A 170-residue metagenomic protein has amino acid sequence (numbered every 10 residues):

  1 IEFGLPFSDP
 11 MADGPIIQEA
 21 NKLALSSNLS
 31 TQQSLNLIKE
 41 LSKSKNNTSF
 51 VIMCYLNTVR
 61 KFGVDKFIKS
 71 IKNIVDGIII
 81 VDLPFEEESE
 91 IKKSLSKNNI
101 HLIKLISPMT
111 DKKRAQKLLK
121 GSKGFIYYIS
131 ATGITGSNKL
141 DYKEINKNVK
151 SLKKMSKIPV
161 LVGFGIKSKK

Functional and structural regions predicted by a protein language model:
I1-F3, F50-C54, I78-I80, L102-I106 (+2 more regions): Hydrophobic faces of well-ordered beta-strands that scaffold small-molecule active sites in alpha/beta enzyme cores
I1-G4, I71, L118: Conserved, mostly hydrophobic/aromatic
F7-I17, S26-K39, V59-K66, I80-K97 (+3 more regions): Active-site-adjacent beta->alpha loops and helix N-cap segments on the catalytic face of soluble alpha/beta enzymes
G14-Q18, N46-F50, F125-S130: Short, basic/glycine-rich phosphate-binding loops at helix/coil junctions that contact nucleotide phosphates
E19-L29, T48, I158: Acidic/glycine-enriched edge-of-secondary-structure segments
N36-F50, I74, L152-I158: A structural motif corresponding to the C-terminal end of an alpha-helix and its immediate exit/capping segment
K45-V81: Hydrophobic alpha-helical segments and helix pairs
I71-G77, L95-I103, K120-I126: Glycine-enriched alpha-helix->loop->beta-strand junction motifs that scaffold or abut catalytic
